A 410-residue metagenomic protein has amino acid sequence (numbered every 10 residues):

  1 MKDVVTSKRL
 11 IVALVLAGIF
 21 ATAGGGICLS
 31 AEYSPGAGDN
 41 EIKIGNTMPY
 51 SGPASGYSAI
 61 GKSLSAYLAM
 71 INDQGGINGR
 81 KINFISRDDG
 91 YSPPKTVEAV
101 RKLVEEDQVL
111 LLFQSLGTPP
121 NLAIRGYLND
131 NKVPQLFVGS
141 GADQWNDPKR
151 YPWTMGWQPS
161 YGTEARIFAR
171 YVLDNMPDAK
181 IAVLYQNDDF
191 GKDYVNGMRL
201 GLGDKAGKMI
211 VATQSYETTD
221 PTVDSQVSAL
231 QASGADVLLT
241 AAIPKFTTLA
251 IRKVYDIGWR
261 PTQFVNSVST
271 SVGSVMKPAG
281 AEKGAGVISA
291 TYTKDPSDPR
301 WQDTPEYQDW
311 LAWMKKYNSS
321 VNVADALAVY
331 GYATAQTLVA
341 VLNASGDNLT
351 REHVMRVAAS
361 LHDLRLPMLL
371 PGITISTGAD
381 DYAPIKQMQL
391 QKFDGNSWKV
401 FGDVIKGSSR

Functional and structural regions predicted by a protein language model:
M1-K43, I405-R410: Short, low-complexity disordered leader/linker segments with a strong preference for bacterial N-terminal type II
A31-Y33, E41, G56-K62, D73-D147 (+3 more regions): Beta-alpha junction/loop-to-helix N-cap segments that form part of ligand/metal-binding clefts
Y33-E41, G45-S65, R87-P94, L116-G117 (+3 more regions): Extracytoplasmic "Venus flytrap"
D89, L136-F137, D143-N146, T218-T219 (+3 more regions): Venus flytrap/periplasmic-binding-protein-like
K95-E98, D143-N146, Y151-I257, R300-D303: Extracellular/periplasmic Venus flytrap/periplasmic-binding protein
L103-L116, L136-V138, I181-Y185, G234-P244 (+3 more regions): Periplasmic-binding protein-like
V254-Y330, V404-S408: Extracellular/periplasmic periplasmic-binding protein-like sensory domains
K316, V321-A328, V339-W398: Segments of small-molecule ligand-sensing domains
